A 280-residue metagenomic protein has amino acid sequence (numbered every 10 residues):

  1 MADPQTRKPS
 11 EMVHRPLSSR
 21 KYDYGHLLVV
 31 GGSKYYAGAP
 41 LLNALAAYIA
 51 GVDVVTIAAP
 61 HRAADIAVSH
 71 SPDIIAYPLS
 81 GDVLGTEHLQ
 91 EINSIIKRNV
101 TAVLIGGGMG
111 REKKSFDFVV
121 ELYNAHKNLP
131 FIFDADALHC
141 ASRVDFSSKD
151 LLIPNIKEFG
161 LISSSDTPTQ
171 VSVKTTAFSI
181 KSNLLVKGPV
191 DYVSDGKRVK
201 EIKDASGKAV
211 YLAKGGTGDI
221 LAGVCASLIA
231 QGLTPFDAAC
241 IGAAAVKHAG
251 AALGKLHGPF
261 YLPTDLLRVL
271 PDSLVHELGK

Functional and structural regions predicted by a protein language model:
M1-P130, H139-S148, L161-K280: Small-residue (G/A/S/T)-rich helix-start motifs and N-terminal tracts that mark the onset
S148-I156: Non-cysteine beta-strand/loop elements that form the S-adenosyl-L-methionine
